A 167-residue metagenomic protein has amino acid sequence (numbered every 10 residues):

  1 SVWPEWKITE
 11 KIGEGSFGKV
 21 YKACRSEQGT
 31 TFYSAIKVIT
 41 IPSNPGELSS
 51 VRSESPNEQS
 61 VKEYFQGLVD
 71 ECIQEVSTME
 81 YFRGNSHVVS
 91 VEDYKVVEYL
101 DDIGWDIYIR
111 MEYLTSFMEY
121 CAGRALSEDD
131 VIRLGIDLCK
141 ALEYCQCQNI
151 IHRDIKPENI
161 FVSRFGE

Functional and structural regions predicted by a protein language model:
K19: Conserved N-lobe ATP-binding subsite of Hanks-type protein kinase domains, especially the beta3 VAIK lysine
K22, T30-N57: Glycine-rich ATP phosphate-binding loop
S77-S86: Structural motif at the C-terminus of the N-lobe alphaC helix and the adjacent alphaC-beta4 loop of the Hanks-type
S90-G104: Short beta-strand micro-motifs within the conserved protein kinase catalytic domain, predominantly in the N-lobe
D102-F117: Conserved short submotifs of the Hanks-type protein kinase catalytic core that shape the nucleotide-binding pocket
F117-S127: AlphaC helix of the protein kinase catalytic domain
L134-G135: Activation segment signature within eukaryotic-like protein kinase domains
Q146-V162: Catalytic-loop of the protein kinase fold
